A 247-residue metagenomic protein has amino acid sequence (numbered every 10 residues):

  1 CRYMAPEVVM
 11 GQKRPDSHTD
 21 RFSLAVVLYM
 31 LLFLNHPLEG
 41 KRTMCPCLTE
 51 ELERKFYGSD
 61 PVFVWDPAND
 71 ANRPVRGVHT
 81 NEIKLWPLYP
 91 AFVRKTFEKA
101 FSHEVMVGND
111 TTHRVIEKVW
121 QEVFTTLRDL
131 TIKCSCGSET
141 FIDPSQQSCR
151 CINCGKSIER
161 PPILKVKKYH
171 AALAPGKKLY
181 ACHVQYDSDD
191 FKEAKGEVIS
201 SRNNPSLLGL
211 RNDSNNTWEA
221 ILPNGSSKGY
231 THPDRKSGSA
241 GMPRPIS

Functional and structural regions predicted by a protein language model:
C1-R14: Protein kinase subdomain VIII
D16-F22, V27-T96: Conserved C-lobe activation region of Hanks-type protein kinase-like domains
E98-T131: Terminal C-lobe "cap" of eukaryotic-type protein kinase domains
K133-G137, S148-C154: Short cysteine-rich clusters marking metal-coordination/redox-active sites
S138-S145, S157-R160: Cys/His-rich microdomains that often coordinate metals
R160-S200: N-terminal beta-hairpin/loop module of FHA
L207-R235: Forkhead-associated
K236-P243: Conserved small/polar residues in nucleotide/adenosyl-binding loops
